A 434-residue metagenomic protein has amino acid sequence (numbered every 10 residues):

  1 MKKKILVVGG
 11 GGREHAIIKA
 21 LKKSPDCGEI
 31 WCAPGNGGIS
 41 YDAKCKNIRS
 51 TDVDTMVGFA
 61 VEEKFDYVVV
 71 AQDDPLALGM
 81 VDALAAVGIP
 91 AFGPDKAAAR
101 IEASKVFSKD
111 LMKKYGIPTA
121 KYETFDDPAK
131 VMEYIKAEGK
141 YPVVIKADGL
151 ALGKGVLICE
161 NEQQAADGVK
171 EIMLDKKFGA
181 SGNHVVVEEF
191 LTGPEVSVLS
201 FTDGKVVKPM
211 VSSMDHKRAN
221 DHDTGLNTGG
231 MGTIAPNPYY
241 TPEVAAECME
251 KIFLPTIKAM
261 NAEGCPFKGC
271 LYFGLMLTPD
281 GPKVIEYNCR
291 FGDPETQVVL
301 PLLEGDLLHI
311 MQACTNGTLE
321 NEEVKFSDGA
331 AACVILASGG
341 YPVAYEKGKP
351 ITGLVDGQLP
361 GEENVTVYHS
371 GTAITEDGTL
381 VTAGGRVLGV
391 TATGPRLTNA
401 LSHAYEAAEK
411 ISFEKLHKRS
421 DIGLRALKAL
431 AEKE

Functional and structural regions predicted by a protein language model:
M1-K96: ATP-binding N-terminal substructure of ATP-dependent carboxylate-amine bond-forming enzymes
K23, G38-S40, E62, F92 (+13 more regions): Solvent-exposed alpha-helices and their adjacent loops that cap or buttress functional pockets in soluble metabolic
K46-D52, E123-D127, C159: Short acidic-hydrophobic, aromatic-tinged amphipathic segments that line or gate anion-handling sites
F92-G155: A conserved helix-loop-beta module that forms one wall/lid of the active-site cleft in ATP-utilizing catalytic domains
G155-T296: Internal nucleotide-binding/catalytic subdomain
M249-L271, N288-E362, T375: Active-site "cap" helix and flanking loop/linker of ATP-utilizing ligase/carboxylase catalytic domains
T372-E376, V381-E434: Generic C-terminus detector
